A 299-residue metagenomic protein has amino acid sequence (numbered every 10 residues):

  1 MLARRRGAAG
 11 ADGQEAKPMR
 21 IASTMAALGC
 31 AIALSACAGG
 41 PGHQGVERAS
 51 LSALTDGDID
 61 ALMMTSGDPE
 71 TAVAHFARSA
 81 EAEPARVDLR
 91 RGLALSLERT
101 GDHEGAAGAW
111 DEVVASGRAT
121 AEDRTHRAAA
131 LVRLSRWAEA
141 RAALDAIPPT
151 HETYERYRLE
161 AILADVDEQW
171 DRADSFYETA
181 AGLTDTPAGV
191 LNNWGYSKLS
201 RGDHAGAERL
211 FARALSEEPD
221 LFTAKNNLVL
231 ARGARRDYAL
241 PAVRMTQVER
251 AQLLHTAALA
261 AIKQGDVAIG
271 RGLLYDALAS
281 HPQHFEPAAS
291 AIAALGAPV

Functional and structural regions predicted by a protein language model:
C37-G92, R99-T100, G108: N-terminal leader/linker segments that initiate helical-solenoid repeat arrays
A82, A115-G117, I147-T150, G182-L183 (+3 more regions): Structural marker of alpha-solenoid helical repeat scaffolds
V87-D88, T120-E122, T153-E155, P187-G189 (+3 more regions): Helix-start (N-cap) detector for alpha-helical repeat units in TPR-like alpha-solenoids, especially tetratricopeptide
G92, H126, L159-E160, N193 (+3 more regions): Canonical tetratricopeptide repeat
